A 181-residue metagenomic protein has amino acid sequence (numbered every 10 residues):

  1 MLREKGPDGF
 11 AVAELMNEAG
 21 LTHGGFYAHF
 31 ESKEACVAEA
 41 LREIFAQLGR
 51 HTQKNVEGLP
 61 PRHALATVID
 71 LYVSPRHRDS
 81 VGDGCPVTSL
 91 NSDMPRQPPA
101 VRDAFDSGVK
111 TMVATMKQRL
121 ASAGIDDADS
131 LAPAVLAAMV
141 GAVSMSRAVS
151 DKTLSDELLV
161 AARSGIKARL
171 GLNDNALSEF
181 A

Functional and structural regions predicted by a protein language model:
M1-A35, E39: Helix-turn-helix
M1-E4, H51-N55, A138-M145: Solvent-exposed, amphipathic alpha-helical segments
V12, E34, A38, R42 (+6 more regions): Short, structured helix-loop boundary elements
E39, Q53-G84, A132-V135: Hydrophobic alpha-helical connector segments
R42-L48: Short, basic, alpha-helical segments at the C-terminal edge of helix-turn-helix-like DNA-binding modules
A64-T67, D79-D103: Amphipathic alpha-helical segments used for helix-helix packing
A66, D70, T88, S92 (+4 more regions): Conserved terminal C-lobe alpha helix of the protein kinase catalytic domain
P98-S107, L120-A181: Hydrophobic/aromatic-rich alpha-helical bundle segments in the mid-to-C-terminal region
